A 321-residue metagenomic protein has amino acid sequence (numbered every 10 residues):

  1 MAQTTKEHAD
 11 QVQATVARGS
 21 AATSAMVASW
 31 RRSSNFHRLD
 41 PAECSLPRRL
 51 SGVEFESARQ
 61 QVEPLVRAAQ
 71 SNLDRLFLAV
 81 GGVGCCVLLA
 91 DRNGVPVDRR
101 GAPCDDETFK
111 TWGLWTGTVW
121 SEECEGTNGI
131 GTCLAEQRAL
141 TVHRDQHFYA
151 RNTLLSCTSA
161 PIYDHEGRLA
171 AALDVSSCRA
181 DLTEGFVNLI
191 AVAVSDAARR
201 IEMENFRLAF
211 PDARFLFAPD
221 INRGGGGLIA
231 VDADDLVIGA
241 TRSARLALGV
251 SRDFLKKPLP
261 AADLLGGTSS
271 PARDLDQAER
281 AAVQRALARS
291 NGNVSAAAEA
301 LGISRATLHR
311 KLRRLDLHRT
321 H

Functional and structural regions predicted by a protein language model:
M1-E123, N128-Y149, L154-L155, Y163-A172 (+3 more regions): Intrinsically disordered, low-complexity terminal regulatory regions
S121-G126, P258-T268: Short, contiguous hydrophobic alpha-helices characteristic of membrane insertion segments
M203-F210, D253, L317, H321: Charged, solvent-exposed alpha-helical segments that act as regulatory interaction surfaces
L248-L259: PAS and related sensory helical modules
L264-A278: Short, Lys/Arg-enriched anionic-surface-contact patches
L275-H321: Bacterial C-terminal helix-turn-helix
